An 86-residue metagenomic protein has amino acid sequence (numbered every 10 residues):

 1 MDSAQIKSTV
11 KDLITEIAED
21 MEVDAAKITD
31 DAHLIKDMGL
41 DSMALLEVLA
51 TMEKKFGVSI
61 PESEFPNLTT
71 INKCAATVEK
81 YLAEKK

Functional and structural regions predicted by a protein language model:
M1-A26, L82-K86: Thiotemplate assembly-line natural product biosynthesis machinery
T15-A18, I35, E53, E79: Residue-level preference for well-ordered alpha-helical positions
A18-G39, S59-N67: Phosphopantetheine carrier-protein modules
H33, T51, T70-K73: Residue-level recognition of oxygen-bearing side chains
S42: Catalytic nucleophile serine of serine hydrolases, specifically the conserved "nucleophile elbow" pentapeptide
L45-N67, K86: Phosphopantetheinylated carrier protein domains
N72, A76-A83: C-terminal structural segments of small proteins and small subunits
